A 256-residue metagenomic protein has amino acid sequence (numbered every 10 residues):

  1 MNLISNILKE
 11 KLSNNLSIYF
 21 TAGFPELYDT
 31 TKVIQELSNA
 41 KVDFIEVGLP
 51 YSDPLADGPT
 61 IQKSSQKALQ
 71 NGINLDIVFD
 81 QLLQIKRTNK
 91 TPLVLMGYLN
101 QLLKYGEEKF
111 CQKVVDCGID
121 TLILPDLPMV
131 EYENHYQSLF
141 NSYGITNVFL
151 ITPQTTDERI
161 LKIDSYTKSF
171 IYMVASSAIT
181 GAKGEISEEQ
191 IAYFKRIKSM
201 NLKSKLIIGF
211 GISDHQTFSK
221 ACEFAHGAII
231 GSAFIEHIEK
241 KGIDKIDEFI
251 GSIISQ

Functional and structural regions predicted by a protein language model:
M1-E10, S52-I61, Q70-L83, L103-E108 (+5 more regions): Active-site-adjacent beta->alpha loops and helix N-cap segments on the catalytic face of soluble alpha/beta enzymes
K11-S17, T88-Y98, F140-L150, K198-G211: Short beta-strand/loop segments at the ligand-binding rim of alpha/beta enzyme cores
N15-Y19, F44-E46, P92-V94, D120-T121 (+4 more regions): Structural preference for beta-strand elements that scaffold enzyme active sites
I18, L37, I45-G48, V114 (+4 more regions): Conserved, mostly hydrophobic/aromatic
T21-E26, M96-L103, I151-T155, I207-H215: Glycine-rich beta-to-alpha transition loops that act as phosphate-gripper elements at the mouths of alpha/beta enzyme
L27-N39, T155-Y166, M200, I208 (+1 more regions): Catalytic cores of alpha/beta
V42-D53, I119-E131, I171-A182, F210-I212 (+1 more regions): Glycine-rich phosphate-binding active-site loops on the catalytic face of alpha/beta enzymes
G144-G181: Histidine/lysine/aspartate-rich catalytic loop segments that bind and position anionic ligands
